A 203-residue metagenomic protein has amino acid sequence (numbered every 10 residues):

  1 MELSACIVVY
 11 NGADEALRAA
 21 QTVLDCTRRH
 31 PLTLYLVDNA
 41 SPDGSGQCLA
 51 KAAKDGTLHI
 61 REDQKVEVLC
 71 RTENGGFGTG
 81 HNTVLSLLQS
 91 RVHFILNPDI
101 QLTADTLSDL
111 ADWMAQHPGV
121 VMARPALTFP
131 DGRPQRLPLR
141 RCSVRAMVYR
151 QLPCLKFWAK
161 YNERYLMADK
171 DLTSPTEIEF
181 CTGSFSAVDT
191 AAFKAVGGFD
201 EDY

Functional and structural regions predicted by a protein language model:
T22, D38-L49, E73: A conserved acidic beta->alpha catalytic loop
T22-P31: Short, acidic, metal-binding catalytic loop of nucleotide-sugar glycosyltransferases
P31-A40, E67-R71: Short beta-strand/loop segment that forms part of the nucleotide-sugar
V68-L88: Glycine-rich, basic loop-to-helix element that forms the pyrophosphate-binding segment of sugar-nucleotide handling
H93: Short aromatic/hydrophobic "clamp" motif used to bind/position activated sugar donors
T103-L137: Conserved donor NDP-sugar-binding/catalytic core segment of glycosyltransferases
C142-I178: Short, flexible, basic/aromatic active-site loop/helix in glycosyltransferases
I178-S186, T190, K194-Y203: Donor nucleotide-sugar recognition loop
